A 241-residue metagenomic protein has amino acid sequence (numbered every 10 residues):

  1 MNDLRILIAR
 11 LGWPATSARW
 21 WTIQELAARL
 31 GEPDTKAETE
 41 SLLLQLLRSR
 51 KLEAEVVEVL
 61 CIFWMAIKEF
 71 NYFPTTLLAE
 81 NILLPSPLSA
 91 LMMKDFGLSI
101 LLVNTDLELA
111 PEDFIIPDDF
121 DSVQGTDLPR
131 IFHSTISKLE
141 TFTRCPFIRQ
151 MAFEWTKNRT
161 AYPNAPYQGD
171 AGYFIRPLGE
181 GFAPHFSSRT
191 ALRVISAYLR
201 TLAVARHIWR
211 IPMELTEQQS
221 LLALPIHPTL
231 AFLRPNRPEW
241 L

Functional and structural regions predicted by a protein language model:
M1, F63-L241: Long internal repeat-built scaffold domains in very large eukaryotic proteins
D3-G12, E38-K51, L77-P87: Alpha-solenoid HEAT/Armadillo-like helical repeat scaffolds in large eukaryotic proteins
I6, W13, W21, R29-E32: Short, surface-exposed loop/strand segments
T16-S17, S49-V57: Alpha-helix N-cap/helix-start positions at coil->helix boundaries
A27-L30, W64: Ankyrin-repeat helical core positions
G31-P33, K68-E69: Alpha-solenoid helical repeat scaffolds
